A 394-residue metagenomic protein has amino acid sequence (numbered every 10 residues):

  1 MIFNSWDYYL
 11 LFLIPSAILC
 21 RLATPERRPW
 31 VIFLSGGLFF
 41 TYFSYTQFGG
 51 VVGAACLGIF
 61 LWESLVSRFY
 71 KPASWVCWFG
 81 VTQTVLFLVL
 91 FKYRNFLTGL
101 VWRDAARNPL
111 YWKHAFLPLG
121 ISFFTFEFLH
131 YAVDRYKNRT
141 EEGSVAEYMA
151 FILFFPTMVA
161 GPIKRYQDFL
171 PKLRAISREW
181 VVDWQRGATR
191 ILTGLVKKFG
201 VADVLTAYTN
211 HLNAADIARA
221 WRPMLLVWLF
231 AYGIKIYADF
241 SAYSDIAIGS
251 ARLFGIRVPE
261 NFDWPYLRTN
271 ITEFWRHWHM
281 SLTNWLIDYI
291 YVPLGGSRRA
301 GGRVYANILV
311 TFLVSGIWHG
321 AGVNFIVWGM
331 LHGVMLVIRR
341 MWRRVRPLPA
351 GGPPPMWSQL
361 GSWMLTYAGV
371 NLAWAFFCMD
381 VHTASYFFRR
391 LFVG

Functional and structural regions predicted by a protein language model:
M1-G394: Membrane-embedded transmembrane alpha-helical bundles that form the catalytic cores of multi-pass lipid-modifying
